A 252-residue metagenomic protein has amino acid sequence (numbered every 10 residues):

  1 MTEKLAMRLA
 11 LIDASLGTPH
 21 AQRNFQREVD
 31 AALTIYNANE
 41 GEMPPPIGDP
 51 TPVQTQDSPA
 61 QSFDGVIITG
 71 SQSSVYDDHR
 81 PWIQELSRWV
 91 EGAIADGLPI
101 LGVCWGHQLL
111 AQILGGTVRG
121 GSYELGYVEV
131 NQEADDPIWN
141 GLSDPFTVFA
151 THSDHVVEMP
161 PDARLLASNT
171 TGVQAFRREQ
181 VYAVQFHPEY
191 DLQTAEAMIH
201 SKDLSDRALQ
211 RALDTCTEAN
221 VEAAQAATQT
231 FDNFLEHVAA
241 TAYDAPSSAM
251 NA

Functional and structural regions predicted by a protein language model:
M1-D96, A212-A252: N-terminal beta1-alpha1 cap of cysteine-dependent amidohydrolase-like domains
A21-Q22, P45, D77-H79, A111-I113 (+3 more regions): Short glycine-/acidic-enriched loop or helix-start segments at secondary-structure transitions that form or flank
R23, R27, Q108, D136 (+1 more regions): Active-site phosphate/pyrophosphate- and oxyanion-stabilizing loops and adjacent acidic/basic residues in soluble
N24-Q26, D49-P50, R80-I83, G115-V118 (+3 more regions): Short, glycine/charged-enriched secondary-structure capping and boundary segments
T51, F63, T117-G121, P137 (+1 more regions): Short, hinge-like loop/turn segments at secondary-structure boundaries
T69-D136: Cysteine-nucleophile active-site neighborhood
L114-Q193: Pocket-forming structural segment of enzyme catalytic cores
G172-V221, H237: A glycine-centered loop/beta-turn motif at secondary-structure junctions
